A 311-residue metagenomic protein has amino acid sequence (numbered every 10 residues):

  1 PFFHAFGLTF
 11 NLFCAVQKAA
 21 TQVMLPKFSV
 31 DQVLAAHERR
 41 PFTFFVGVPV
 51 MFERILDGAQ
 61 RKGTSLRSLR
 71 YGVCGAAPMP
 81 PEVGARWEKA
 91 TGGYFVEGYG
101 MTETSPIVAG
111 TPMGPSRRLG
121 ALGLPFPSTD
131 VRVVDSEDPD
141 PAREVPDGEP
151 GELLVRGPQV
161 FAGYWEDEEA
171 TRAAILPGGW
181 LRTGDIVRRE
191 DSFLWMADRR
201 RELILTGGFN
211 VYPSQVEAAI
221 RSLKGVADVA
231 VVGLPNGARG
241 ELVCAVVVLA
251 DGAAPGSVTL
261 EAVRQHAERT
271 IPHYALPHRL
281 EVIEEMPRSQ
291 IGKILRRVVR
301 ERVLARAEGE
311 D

Functional and structural regions predicted by a protein language model:
P1-H4, A77: Conserved AMP-binding
F3-F44, G58-A59: Conserved AMP-binding/adenylation subdomain of ANL enzymes
Q17, R39-G47, L56-R117, D130 (+1 more regions): Gly/Ser/Thr-rich phosphate-binding loop
H37, F45-V48, G157, A162-G163 (+6 more regions): AMP-binding/adenylate-forming catalytic core of the ANL superfamily
S68, G92, S128, A170 (+4 more regions): Glycine-centered tight turns that cap/initiate beta-strands
A76, G100, G123, D185 (+1 more regions): Active-site glycine-centered loops adjacent to acidic/histidine catalytic or metal-binding residues that shape
L124-S128, P139-A174, V211: Conserved ATP/PPi-binding loop(s) of AMP-dependent carboxylate-activating enzymes
E301-D311: Acidic/polar alpha-helix N-cap and adjacent early helical turns within long charge-rich amphipathic helices/linkers
